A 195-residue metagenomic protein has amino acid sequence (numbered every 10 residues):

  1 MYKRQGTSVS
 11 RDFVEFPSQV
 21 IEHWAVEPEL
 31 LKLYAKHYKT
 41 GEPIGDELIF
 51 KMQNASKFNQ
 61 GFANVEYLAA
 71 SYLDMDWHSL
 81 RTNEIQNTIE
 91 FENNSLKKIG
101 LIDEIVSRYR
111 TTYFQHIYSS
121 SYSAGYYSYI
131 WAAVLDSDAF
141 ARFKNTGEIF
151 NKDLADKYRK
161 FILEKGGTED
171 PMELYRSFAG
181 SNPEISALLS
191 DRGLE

Functional and structural regions predicted by a protein language model:
K3-E195: Cation-handling catalytic/transport regions enriched in His/Asp/Glu
